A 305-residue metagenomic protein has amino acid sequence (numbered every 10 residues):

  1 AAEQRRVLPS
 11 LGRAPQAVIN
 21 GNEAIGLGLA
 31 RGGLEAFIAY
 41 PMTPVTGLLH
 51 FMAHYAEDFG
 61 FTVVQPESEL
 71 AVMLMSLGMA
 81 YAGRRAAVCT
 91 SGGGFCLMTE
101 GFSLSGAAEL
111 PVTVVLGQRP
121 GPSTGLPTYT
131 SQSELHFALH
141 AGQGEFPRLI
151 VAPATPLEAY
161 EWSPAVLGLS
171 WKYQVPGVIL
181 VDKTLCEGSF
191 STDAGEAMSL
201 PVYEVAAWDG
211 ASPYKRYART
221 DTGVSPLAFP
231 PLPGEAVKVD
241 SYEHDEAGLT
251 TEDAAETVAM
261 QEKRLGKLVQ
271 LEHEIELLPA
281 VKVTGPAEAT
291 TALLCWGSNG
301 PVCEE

Functional and structural regions predicted by a protein language model:
A2-A141, P147, A152-P153: Thiamine diphosphate
E3-G32, L167-E305: Flexible, low-complexity linker and terminal segments
A36-Y40, Y81, Y160, L167-L169 (+1 more regions): Broad hydrophobic/π-residue packing in well-ordered secondary structure
G47, P122-S123, E158-A159, C186-S189: Short, well-ordered, mixed-charge alpha-helical segments that flank or form enzyme active sites
L49, T99, Y160-P164, E304: Conserved strand-to-helix beginnings and helix N-cap segments that scaffold or border functional pockets
Y129-V178, D182, E204-D209: Conserved thiamine diphosphate
